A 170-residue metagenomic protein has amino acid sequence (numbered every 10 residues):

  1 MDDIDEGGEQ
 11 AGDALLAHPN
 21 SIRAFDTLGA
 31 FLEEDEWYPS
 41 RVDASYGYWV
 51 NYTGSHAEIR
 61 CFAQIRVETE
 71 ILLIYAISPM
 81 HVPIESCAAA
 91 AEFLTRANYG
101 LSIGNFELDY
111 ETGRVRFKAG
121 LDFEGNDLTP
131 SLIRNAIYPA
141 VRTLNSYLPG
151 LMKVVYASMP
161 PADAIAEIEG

Functional and structural regions predicted by a protein language model:
M1-A30, I77: Terminal, regulation- and interaction-focused segments at domain boundaries
L15-A17, Y75-P83, I133: Short histidine-centered catalytic/ligand-binding loop motif
F25, A30, E34, Y38-R41 (+1 more regions): N-terminal intrinsically disordered, cationic/polar leader segments that include organellar targeting peptides
D35-I59, A63-I74, P79: Ser/Thr-rich, low-complexity intrinsically disordered terminal regions
I77-R114: Short, internal acidic amphipathic alpha-helical interface segments that mediate docking to partner proteins
S78-P83, L121-L128: A generic structural motif
A119, D127, I133-S146, K153-V154: Long, contiguous binding/interaction regions
M152-G170: Short, highly charged C-terminal tails/helix-capping segments
